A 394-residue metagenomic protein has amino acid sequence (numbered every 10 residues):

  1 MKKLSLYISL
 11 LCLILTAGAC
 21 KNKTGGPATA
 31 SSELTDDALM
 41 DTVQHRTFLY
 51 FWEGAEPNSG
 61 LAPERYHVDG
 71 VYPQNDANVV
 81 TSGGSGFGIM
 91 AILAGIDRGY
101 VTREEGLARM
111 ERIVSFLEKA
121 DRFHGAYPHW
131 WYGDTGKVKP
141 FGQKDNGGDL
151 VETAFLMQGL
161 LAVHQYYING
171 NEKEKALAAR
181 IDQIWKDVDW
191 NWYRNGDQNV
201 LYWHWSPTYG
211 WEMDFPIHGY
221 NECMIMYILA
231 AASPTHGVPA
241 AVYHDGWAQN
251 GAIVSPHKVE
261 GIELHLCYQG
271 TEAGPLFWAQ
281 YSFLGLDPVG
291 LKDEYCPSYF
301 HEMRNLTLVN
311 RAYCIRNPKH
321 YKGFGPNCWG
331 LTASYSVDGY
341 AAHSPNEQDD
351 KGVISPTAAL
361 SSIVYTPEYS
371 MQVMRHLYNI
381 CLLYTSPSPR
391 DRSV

Functional and structural regions predicted by a protein language model:
M1-I8: Bacterial N-terminal signal peptides that target proteins for export
L13-I14: Sec-dependent, cleavable N-terminal signal peptides
G18-A19: C-terminal motif of bacterial Sec signal peptides marking the signal peptidase cleavage site
A28-S386, R390-V394: Ser/Thr/Asn(+Pro)-rich, low-complexity disordered segments
